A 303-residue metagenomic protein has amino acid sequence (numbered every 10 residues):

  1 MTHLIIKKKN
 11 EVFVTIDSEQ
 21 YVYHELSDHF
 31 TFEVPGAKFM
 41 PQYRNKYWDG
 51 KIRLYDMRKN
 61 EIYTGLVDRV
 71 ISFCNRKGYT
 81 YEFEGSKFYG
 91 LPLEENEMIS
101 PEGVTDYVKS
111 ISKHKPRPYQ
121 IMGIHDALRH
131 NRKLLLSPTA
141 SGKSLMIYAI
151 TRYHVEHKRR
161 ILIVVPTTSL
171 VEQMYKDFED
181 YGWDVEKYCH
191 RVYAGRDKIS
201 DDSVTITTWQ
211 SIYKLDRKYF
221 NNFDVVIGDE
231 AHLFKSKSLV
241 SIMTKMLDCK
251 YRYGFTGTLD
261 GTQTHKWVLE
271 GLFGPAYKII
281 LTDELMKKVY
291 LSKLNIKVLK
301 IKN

Functional and structural regions predicted by a protein language model:
M1-F88: N-terminal accessory nucleic-acid engagement/regulatory domains that precede and modulate ATP-driven motor cores
K51-D56, F73, E82-L136: Conserved pre-motif I regulatory segment
V70, D224-V225, H232-I296: Post-DEXD/H (motif II) to motif III coupling segment of the RecA-like Helicase ATP-binding lobe
V70, P138-T139, R160-V171: Conserved strand-helix element at the start of the C-terminal RecA-like helicase core
P118, S144-A149, T168, K237: Phosphate-binding Walker
R129-H154: Walker A/P-loop
I161, T168-G195: Conserved helix-turn-beta segment of the N-terminal RecA-like "Helicase ATP-binding" lobe in SF1/SF2 helicases
A194-V225, K235-S241: Conserved helix/coil segment N-terminal to the catalytic DExD/H
